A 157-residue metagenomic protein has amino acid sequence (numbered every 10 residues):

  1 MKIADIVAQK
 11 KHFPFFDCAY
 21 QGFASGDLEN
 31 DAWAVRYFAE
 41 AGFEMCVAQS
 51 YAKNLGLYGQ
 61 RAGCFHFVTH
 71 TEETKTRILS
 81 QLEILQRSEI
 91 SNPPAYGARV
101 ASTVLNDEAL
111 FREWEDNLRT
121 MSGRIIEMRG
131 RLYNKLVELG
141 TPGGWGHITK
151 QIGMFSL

Functional and structural regions predicted by a protein language model:
M1-F13, C18-L57, C64: Active-site pre-lysine segment of PLP-dependent enzymes
K2, Y37, V100-T103, R131: Alpha-helical scaffold segments in soluble metabolic enzymes
K2-I3, Y51-A52, S88-E89, P142-G144: Generic recognition of flexible, low-complexity loop/linker segments
D31, P94-G97, I125: Hydrophobic alpha-helical segments and helix-packing faces
D31-V35, L79, R129: Amphipathic alpha-helical segments in well-structured domains
E40-E115: Conserved core segment of the aminotransferase class I/II
E113-L157: Conserved PLP-binding catalytic core of the aspartate aminotransferase-like
